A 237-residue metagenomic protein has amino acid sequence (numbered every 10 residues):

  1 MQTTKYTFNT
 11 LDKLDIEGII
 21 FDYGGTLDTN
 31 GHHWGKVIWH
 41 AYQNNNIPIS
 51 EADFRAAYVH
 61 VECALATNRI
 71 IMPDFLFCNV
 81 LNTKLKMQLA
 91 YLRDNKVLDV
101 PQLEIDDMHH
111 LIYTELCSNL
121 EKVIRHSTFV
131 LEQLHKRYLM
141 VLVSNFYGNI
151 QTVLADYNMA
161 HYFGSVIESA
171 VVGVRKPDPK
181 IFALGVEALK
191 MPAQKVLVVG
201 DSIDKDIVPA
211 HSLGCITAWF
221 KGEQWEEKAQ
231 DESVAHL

Functional and structural regions predicted by a protein language model:
M1-I19, A52, V100-L103, T128 (+2 more regions): Asp-based, Mg2+/Mn2+-dependent phosphohydrolase catalytic module
Q2-R125: N-terminal helical cap/lid subdomain that shapes the substrate entry/recognition surface in HAD-like hydrolases
T29, C117-L120, R137, N149 (+1 more regions): Short, charged helix-to-loop "capping" segments that act as catalytic/coupling loops
N44, D94, Q133-K136, M191: Secondary-structure boundary motif
L76-N82, E132-K136, Q224: Short alpha-helical linear motifs
